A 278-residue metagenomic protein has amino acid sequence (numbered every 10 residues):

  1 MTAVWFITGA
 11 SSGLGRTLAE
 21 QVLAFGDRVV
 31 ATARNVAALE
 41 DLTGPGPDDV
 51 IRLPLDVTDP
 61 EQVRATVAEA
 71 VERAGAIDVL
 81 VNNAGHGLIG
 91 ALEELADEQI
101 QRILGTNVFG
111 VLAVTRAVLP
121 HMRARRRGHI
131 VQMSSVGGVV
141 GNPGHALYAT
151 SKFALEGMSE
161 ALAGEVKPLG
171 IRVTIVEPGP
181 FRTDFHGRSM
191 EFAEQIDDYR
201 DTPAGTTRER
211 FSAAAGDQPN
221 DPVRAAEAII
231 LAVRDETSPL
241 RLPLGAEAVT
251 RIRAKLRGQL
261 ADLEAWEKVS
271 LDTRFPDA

Functional and structural regions predicted by a protein language model:
S11-S12: Conserved glycine-rich cofactor-binding loop
L55-A65, D97-E98: The beta1-alpha1 cofactor-binding region of Rossmann-like NAD(H)/NADP(H)-dependent oxidoreductases
A91-L92, Q99-Q101: Substrate-binding pocket helix/loop in short-chain dehydrogenase/reductase
L92-E93, V140-A146: Active-site loop immediately N-terminal to the catalytic Tyr-X3-Lys motif of short-chain dehydrogenase/reductase
T115, S151: Active-site helix of classical SDR
S135: Residue(s) in the substrate-gating loop at a strand-loop-helix junction that position the organic substrate next
P168-P239: SDR active-site lid
